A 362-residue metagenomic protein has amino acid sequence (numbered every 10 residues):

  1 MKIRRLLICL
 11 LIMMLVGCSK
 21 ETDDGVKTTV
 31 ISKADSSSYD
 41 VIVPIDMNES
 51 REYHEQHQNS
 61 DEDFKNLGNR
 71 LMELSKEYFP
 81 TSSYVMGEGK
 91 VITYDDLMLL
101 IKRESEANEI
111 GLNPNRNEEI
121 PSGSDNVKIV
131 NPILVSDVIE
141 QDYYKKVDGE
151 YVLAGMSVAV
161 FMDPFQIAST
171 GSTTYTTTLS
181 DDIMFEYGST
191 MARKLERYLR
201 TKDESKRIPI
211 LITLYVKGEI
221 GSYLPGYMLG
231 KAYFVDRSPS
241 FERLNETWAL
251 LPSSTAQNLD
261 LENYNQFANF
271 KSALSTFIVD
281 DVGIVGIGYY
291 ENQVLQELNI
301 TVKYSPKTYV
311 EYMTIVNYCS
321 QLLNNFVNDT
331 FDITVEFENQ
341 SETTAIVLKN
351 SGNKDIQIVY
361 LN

Functional and structural regions predicted by a protein language model:
K2-C9: Sec-dependent signal peptide recognition, specifically the positively charged N-region followed immediately by
M14-G17: C-terminal motif of bacterial Sec signal peptides marking the signal peptidase cleavage site
S19-E21, S37-Y144: Post-signal peptide N-terminal segment of secreted/secretory-pathway proteins
S19-S32: Bacterial Sec signal peptide processing site at the extreme N-terminus
N131-M162, I278-Y304: Short edge beta-strands and adjacent turn/loop segments
T176-E204, V310-D332: Short, non-transmembrane amphipathic alpha-helical segments
I220-L274: Surface-exposed beta-loop interaction hotspot
T255-D260, F267-N362: Hydrophilic extracytoplasmic domains
